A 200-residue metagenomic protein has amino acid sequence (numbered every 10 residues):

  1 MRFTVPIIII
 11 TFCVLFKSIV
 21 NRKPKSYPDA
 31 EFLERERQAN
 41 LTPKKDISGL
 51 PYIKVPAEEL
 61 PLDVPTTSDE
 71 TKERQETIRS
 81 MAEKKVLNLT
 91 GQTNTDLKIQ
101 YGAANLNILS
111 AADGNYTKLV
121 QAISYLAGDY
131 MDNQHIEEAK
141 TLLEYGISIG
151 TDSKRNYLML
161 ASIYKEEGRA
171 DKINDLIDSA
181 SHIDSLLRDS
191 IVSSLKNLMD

Functional and structural regions predicted by a protein language model:
R2-K118, N197: N-terminal alpha-helical interaction modules that lie
A122-I123, Y157: TPR repeat positional signature
Y125-L126, L160: Structural register within alpha-helical repeat arrays
D129-Y130, Y164: Residue at a conserved register position within TPR or TPR-like alpha-solenoid repeats
G150-T151, S185: Short coil turns that delineate tetratricopeptide repeat
R155-N156, S190-I191: TPR alpha-solenoid repeat register
